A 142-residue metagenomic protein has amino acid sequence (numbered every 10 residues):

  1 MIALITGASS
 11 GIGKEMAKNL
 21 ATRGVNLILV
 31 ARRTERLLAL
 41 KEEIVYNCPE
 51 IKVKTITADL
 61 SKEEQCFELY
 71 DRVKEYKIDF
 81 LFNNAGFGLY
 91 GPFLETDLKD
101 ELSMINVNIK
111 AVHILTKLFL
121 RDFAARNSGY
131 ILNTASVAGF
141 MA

Functional and structural regions predicted by a protein language model:
S9-S10: Conserved glycine-rich cofactor-binding loop
R23-A39: Conserved glycine-rich Rossmann-like NAD(P)H-binding loop of the short-chain dehydrogenase/reductase
T34-E35, T57-E68, L98: The beta1-alpha1 cofactor-binding region of Rossmann-like NAD(H)/NADP(H)-dependent oxidoreductases
F82, L115-F119: Hydrophobic positions on the long internal alpha-helix of Rossmann-like NAD(P)-dependent oxidoreductase domains
N84-L89: Conserved NAD(P)H cofactor-binding loop of Rossmann-fold oxidoreductase domains
P92-F93, D100-I105: Substrate-binding pocket helix/loop in short-chain dehydrogenase/reductase
S136: Residue(s) in the substrate-gating loop at a strand-loop-helix junction that position the organic substrate next
